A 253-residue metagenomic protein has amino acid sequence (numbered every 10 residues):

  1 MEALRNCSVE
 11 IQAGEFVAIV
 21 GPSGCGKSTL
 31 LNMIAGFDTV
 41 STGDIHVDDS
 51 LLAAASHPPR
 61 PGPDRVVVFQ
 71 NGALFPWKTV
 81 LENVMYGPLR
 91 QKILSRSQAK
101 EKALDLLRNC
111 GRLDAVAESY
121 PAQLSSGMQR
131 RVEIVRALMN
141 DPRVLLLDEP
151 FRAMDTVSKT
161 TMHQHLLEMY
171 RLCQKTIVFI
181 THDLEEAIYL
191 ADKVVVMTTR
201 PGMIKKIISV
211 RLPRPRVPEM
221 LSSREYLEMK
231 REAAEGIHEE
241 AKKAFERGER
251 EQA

Functional and structural regions predicted by a protein language model:
V20-P22: The feature captures the beta-strand-to-loop junction immediately N-terminal to the Walker
A35: Helix-to-loop junction immediately C-terminal to a conserved catalytic motif
L51, R96-A115, E168: Conserved ABC ATPase "signature" region
L51-F69, R90, R96-S97, E219-S222: ABC ATPase NBD coupling module
L81-R90, K100, L104, S209: Short helical segment in ABC ATPase nucleotide-binding domains corresponding to the A-loop/adjacent helical element
A122, N140: Conserved signature/switch motifs of ABC ATPase nucleotide-binding domains
I134: Hydrophobic anchor residue at the start of the ABC signature
L145-D148: Catalytic Walker B motif of ABC-type/P-loop ATPase nucleotide-binding domains
